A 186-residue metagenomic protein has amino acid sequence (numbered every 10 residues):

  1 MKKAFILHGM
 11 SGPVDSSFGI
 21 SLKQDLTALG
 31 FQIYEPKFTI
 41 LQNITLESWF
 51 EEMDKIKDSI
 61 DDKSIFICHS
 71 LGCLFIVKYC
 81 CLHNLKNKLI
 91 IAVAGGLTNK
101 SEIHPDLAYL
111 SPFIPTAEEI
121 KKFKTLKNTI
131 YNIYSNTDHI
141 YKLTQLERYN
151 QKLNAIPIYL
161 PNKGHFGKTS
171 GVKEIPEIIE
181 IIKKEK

Functional and structural regions predicted by a protein language model:
K2-D62: Active-site catalytic motif of lipid deacylating hydrolases and related acyltransferases
G9, F38-L41, I91-S101: Active-site nucleophile loop of the alpha/beta-hydrolase fold
Q32-Y34, N150-G167: Catalytic histidine neighborhood in serine/cysteine hydrolases with alpha/beta-hydrolase-type architecture
I44-T45, K163-E174: Catalytic histidine-centered segment of alpha/beta-hydrolase-like enzymes
I67-V77: Gly/Ala-rich beta-loop-alpha elbow adjacent to hydrolase catalytic centers
L126-K127, Y131-Y134, D138: Short beta-strand/loop motif that positions the catalytic acidic residue of the alpha/beta-hydrolase fold
H139-Q145: Conserved alpha/beta-hydrolase "acid-adjacent" motif
G171-K186: Catalytic active-site module of serine/aspartate enzymes centered on a nucleophile-bearing elbow/loop
